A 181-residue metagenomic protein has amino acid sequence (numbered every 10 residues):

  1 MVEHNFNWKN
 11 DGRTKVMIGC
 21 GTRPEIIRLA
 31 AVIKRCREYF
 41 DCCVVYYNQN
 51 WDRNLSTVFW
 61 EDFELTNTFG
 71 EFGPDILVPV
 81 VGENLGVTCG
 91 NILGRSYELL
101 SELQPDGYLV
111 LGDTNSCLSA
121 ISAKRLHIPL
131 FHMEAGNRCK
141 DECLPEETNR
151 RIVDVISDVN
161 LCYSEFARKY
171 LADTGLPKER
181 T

Functional and structural regions predicted by a protein language model:
H4-N5, T14-L103: Glycosyltransferase specificity loop/lid
V16-M17, D41-V44, P105-G107, I156-N160 (+1 more regions): Short active-site oxyanion
T22, G112, S164-F166: Helix N-cap/beta->alpha junction signal
R37, K124-R125, D154: Anion (oxyanion) recognition and catalysis
V81, L111-G112, M133-G136: Short beta->alpha connector loops at strand-helix junctions that form conserved, small/polar/Pro-enriched
L109-L126: An aromatic- and histidine-rich active-site surface loop
I128-T181: Active-site-proximal region of nucleotide-activated glycan assembly enzymes, centered on histidine/acidic-rich loops
